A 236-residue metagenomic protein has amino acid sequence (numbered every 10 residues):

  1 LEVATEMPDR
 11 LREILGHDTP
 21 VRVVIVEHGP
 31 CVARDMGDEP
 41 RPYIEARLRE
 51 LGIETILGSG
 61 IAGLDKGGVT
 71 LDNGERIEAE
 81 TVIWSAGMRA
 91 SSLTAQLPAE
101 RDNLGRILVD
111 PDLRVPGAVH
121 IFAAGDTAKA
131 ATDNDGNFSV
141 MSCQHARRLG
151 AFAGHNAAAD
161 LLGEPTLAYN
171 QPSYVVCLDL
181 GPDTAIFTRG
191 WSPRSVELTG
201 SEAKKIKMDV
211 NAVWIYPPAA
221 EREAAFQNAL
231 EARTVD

Functional and structural regions predicted by a protein language model:
L1, V26, A124-G125: Active-site flanking residues adjacent to catalytic metal/cofactor-binding acidic residues
E6-S59: Rossmann-like dinucleotide-binding cores of NAD(P)H-dependent redox enzymes
M7-E13, Q144-Q171: Internal hydrophobic alpha-helix adjacent to the cofactor/substrate pocket in enzyme cavities
R22-V24, N134-S139, N156-V196: Active-site-proximal substrate-binding core of FAD-dependent oxidoreductases
H28, D126, P182: Cofactor-binding loop segments of dinucleotide-utilizing enzymes, especially the Rossmann-like FAD- and NAD(P)+-binding
L57-G68: A conserved short coil-to-beta-strand element within the FAD-binding core of flavoproteins
V69-T70, R76-R148: FAD-site-proximal beta/loop scaffold in flavoenzymes
P182-D236: C-terminal auxiliary extensions adjacent to catalytic cores
